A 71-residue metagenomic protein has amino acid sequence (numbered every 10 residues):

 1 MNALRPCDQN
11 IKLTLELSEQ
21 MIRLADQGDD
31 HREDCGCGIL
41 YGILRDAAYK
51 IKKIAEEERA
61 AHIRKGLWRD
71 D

Functional and structural regions predicted by a protein language model:
M1-D8: Short, charged, low-complexity loops and linkers
N10-L13, L17-L67: Short, charge-rich amphipathic interface segments used for partner binding and complex assembly
